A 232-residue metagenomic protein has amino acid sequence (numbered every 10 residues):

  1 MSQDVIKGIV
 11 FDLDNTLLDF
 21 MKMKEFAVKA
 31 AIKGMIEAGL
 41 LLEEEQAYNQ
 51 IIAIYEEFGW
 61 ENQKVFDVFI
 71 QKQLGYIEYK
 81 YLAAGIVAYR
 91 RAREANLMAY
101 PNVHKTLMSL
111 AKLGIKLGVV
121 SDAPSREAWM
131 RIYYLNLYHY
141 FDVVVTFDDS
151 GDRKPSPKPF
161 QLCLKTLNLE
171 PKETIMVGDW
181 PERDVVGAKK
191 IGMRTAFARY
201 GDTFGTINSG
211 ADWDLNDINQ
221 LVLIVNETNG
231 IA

Functional and structural regions predicted by a protein language model:
M1-I9, M21-K22, H104, M108-A232: Asp-based, Mg2+/Mn2+-dependent phosphohydrolase catalytic module
S2-K105: N-terminal helical cap/lid subdomain that shapes the substrate entry/recognition surface in HAD-like hydrolases
